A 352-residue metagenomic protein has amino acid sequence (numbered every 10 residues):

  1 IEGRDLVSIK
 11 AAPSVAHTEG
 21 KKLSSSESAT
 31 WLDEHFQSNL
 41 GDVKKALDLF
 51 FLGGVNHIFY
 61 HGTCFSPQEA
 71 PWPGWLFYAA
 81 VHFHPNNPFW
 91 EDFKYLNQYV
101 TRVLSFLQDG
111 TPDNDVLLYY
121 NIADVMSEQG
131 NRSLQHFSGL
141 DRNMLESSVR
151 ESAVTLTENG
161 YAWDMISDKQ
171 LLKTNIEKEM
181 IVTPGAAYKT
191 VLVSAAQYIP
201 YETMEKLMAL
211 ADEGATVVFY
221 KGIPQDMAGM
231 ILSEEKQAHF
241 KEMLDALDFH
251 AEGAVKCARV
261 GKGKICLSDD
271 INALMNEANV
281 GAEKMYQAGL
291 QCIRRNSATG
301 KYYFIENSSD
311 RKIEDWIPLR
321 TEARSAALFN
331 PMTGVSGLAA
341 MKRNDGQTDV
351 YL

Functional and structural regions predicted by a protein language model:
I1-L352: Carbohydrate-binding surfaces of carbohydrate-active enzymes
